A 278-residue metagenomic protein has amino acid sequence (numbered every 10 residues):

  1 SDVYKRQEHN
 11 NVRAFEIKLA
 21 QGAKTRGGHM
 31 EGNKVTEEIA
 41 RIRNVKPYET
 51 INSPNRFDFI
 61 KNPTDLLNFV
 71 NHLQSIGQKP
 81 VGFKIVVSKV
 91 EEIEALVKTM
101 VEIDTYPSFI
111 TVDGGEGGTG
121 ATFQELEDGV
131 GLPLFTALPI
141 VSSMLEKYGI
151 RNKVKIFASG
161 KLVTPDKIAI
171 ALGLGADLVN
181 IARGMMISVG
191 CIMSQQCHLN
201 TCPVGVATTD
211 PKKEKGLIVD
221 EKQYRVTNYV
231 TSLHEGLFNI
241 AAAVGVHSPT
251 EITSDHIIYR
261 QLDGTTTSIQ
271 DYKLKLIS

Functional and structural regions predicted by a protein language model:
D2-Y4: Short, small-residue-biased leader/transition segments that mark boundaries at the very start of proteins
Q7-V45, Q195-K212, L237: Mobile "lid/hinge" segments at catalytic clefts and subdomain interfaces of large enzymes
N11, T25-G27, G32-R41, K46-N52 (+5 more regions): Hydrophobic, small-residue-rich alpha-helical packing segments that form membrane-like cores
T25-H29, G120, T250: Short helix/loop capping segments that flank catalytic or ligand/cofactor-binding pockets
G27, E92-I93, R260-D263: Short, solvent-exposed polar/charged micro-motifs at secondary-structure junctions
A40, N44-P47, F57, N62 (+5 more regions): Short capping/connector residues at structural and topological boundaries
N52, F57-E214: Glycine-rich phosphate/ribose-binding loops and adjacent secondary-structure elements that form binding surfaces
I218-S278: C-terminal extensions of enzymes
